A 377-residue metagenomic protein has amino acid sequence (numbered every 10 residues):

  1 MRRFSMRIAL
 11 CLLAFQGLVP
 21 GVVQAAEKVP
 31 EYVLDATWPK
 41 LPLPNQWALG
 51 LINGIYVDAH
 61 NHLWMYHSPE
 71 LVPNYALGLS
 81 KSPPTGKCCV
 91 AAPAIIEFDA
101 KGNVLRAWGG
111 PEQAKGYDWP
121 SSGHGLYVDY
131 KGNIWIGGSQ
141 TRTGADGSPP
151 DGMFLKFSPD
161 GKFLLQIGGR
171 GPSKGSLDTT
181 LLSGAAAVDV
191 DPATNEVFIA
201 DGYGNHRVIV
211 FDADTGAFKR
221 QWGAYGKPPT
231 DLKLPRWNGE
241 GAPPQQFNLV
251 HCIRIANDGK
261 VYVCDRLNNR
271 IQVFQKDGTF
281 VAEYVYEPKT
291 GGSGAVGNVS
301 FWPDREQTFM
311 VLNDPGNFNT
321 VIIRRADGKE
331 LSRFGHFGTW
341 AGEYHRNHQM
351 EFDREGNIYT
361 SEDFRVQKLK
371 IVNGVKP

Functional and structural regions predicted by a protein language model:
M1-M6: N-terminal secretory signal peptides that target proteins for export/translocation
R7-P20: Bacterial N-terminal signal peptides
Q24-P377: Eukaryotic scaffold repeat domains enriched in small/polar residues
